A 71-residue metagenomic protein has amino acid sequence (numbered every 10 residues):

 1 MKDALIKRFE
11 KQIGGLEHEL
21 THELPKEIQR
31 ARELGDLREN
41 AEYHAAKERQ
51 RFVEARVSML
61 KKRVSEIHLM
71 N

Functional and structural regions predicted by a protein language model:
M1-M70: N-terminal intrinsically disordered, low-complexity, charge/repeat-rich segments that act as generic
